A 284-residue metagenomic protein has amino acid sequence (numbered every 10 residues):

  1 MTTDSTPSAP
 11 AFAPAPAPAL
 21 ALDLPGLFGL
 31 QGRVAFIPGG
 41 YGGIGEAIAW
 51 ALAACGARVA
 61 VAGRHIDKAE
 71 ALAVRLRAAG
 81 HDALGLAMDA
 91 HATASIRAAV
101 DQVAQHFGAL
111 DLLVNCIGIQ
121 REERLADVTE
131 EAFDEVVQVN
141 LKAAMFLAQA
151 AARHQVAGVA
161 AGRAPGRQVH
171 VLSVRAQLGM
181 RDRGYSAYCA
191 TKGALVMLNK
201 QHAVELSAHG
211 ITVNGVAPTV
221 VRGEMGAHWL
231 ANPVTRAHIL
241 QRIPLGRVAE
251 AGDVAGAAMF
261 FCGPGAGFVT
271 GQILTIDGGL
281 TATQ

Functional and structural regions predicted by a protein language model:
T2-G26, M259, T270-Q284: Short C-terminal tail/terminal secondary-structure segment of NAD(P)H-dependent dehydrogenase/reductase domains
V34, Y41-G42: Conserved glycine-rich cofactor-binding loop
V114, S207, T212, V269-G271: Short, small/polar-rich loop/turn modules that mediate ligand/substrate recognition or access, typified
R124-L125, T129-V137, G184, I239: Substrate-binding pocket helix/loop in short-chain dehydrogenase/reductase
A148-Q149, K200: A short, exposed helix-loop element centered on a Lys and neighboring polar residues
R153, V204-E205, G267: Alpha-helical segment proximal to the catalytic Tyr-Lys
A160-A194, N199-K200, V204-A208, V220: Catalytic loop of short-chain dehydrogenase/reductase
